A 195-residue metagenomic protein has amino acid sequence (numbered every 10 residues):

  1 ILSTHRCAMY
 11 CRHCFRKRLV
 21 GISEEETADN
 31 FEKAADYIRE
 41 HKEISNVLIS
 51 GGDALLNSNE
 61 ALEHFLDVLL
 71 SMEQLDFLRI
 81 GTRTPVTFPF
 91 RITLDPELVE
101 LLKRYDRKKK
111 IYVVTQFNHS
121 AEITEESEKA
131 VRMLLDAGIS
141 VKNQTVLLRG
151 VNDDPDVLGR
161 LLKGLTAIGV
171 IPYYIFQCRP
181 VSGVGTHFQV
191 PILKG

Functional and structural regions predicted by a protein language model:
I1-E26, I80: Canonical Radical SAM [4Fe-4S] cluster-binding loop centered on the CxxxCxxC motif and its immediate flanking residues
H5-A8, E25-E32, L56-E60: Short, amphipathic alpha-helical segments
F15, I22-N30, A35-H41: Intrinsically disordered, low-complexity linker/loop segments enriched in Gly/Pro and charged/polar residues
E32-E40, L55-K194: Conserved AdoMet/S-adenosylmethionine-binding subsite of the radical SAM
V47-G51: Active-site groove signature of glycoside hydrolases
